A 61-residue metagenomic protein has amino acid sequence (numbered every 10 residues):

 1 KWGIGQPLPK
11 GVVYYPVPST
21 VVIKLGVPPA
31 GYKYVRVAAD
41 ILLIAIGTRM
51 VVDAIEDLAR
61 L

Functional and structural regions predicted by a protein language model:
K1-L61: Low-complexity segments
